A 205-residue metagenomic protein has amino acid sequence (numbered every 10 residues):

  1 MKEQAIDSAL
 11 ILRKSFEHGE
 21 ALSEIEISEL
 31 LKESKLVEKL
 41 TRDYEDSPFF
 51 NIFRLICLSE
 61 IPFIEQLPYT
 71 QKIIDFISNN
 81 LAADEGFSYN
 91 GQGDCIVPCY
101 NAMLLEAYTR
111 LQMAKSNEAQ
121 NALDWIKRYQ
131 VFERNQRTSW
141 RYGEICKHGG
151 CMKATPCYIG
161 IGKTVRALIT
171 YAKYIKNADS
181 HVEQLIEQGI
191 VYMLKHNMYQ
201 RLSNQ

Functional and structural regions predicted by a protein language model:
M1-Q205: Preference for long, amphipathic alpha-helical scaffolds in soluble/luminal domains and all-alpha bundles
